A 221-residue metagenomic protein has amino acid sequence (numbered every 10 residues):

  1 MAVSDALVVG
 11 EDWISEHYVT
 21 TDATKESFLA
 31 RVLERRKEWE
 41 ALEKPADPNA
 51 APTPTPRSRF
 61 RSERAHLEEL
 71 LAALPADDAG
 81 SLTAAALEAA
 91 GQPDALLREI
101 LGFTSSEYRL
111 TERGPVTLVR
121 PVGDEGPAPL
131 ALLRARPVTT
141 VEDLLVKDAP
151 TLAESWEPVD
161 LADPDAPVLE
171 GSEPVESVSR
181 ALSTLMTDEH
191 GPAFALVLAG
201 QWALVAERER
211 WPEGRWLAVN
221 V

Functional and structural regions predicted by a protein language model:
M1-V221: Nucleic acid-processing catalytic cores of prokaryotic defense/repair systems
